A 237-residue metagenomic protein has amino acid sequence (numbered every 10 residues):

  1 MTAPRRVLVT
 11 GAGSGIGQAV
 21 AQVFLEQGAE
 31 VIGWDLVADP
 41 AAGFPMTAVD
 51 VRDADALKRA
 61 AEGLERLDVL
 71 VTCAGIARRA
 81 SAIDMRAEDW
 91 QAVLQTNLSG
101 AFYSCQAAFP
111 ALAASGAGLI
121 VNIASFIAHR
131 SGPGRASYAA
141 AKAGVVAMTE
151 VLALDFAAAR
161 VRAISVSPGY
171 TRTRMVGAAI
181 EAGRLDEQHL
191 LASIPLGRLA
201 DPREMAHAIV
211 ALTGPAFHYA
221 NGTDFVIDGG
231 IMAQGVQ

Functional and structural regions predicted by a protein language model:
A74-R78, G229-G230: Conserved NAD(P)H cofactor-binding loop of Rossmann-fold oxidoreductase domains
S81-A82, D89-L94, L190: Substrate-binding pocket helix/loop in short-chain dehydrogenase/reductase
I83, R130-A136, A158, G197 (+1 more regions): Active-site loop immediately N-terminal to the catalytic Tyr-X3-Lys motif of short-chain dehydrogenase/reductase
C105, A141, T149: Active-site helix of classical SDR
C105, S165, R198-I227, M232: C-terminal substrate-recognition "lid" of short-chain dehydrogenase/reductases
P110, L154-A158, H218: Alpha-helical segment proximal to the catalytic Tyr-Lys
S125: Residue(s) in the substrate-gating loop at a strand-loop-helix junction that position the organic substrate next
